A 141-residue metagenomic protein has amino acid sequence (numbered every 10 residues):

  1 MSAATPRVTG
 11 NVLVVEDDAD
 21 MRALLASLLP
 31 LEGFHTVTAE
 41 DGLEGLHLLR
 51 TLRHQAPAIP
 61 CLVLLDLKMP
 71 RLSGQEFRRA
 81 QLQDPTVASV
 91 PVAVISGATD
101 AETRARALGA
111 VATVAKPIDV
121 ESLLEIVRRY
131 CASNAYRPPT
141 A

Functional and structural regions predicted by a protein language model:
M1-L13, A19, R50, H54-P57 (+1 more regions): Non-catalytic signal-transmission and effector/linker regions of two-component phosphorelay proteins
A19-V37, V120: Two-component/phosphorelay signaling modules centered on CheY-like receiver
T38-L62: Acidic, metal-coordinating helix/loop segments flanking the phosphotransfer/catalytic sites of two-component signaling
D41-E44, L72-F77: Acidic catalytic/metal-coordinating carboxylates
D66: Active-site residues of response regulator receiver
M69: Receiver (REC) domain active-site loop signature in two-component systems and cognate sites in sensor histidine kinases
E76, A98-A115, S122-E125: Alpha4 helix (beta4-alpha4-beta5 surface) of REC/receiver domains from two-component response regulators
A93-I95: Hydrophobic/aromatic residues positioned on beta-strands within the core alpha/beta folds
